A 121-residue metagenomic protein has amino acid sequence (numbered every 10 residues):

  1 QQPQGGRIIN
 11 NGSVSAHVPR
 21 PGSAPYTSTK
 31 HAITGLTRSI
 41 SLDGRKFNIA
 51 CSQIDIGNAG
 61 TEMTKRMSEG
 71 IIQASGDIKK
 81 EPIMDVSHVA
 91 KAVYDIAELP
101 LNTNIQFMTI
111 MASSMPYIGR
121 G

Functional and structural regions predicted by a protein language model:
Q1-G5: A short helix-coil junction within the Rossmann-fold of NAD(P)-dependent oxidoreductases
S13: Residue(s) in the substrate-gating loop at a strand-loop-helix junction that position the organic substrate next
V18-A24, E81: Active-site loop immediately N-terminal to the catalytic Tyr-X3-Lys motif of short-chain dehydrogenase/reductase
G22, D55-S68, G121: Short beta-loop-alpha junction of Rossmann-like oxidoreductase domains
Y26, T34: Catalytic tyrosine of NAD(P)H-dependent dehydrogenase/reductases that use a Tyr as the general acid/base
T29: Active-site helix of classical SDR
L42-R45: Alpha-helical segment proximal to the catalytic Tyr-Lys
Q53-I54, Q73-I118: C-terminal helical subdomain
